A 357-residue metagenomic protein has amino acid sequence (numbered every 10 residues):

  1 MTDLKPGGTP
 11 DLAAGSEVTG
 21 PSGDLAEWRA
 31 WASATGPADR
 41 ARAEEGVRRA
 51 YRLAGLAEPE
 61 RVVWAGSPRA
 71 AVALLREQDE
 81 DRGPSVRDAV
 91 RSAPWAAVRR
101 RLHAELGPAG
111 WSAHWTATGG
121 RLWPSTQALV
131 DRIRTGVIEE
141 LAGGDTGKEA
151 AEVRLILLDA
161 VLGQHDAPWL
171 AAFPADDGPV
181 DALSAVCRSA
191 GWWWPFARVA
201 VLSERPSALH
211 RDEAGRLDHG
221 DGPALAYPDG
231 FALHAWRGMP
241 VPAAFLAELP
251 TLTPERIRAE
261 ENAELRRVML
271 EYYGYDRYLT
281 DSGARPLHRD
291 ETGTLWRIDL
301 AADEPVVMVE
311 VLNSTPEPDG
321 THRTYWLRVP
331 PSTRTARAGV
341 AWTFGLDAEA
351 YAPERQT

Functional and structural regions predicted by a protein language model:
M1-T357: Short, glycine-biased loop/turn motifs at secondary-structure junctions and in low-complexity Ser/Thr/Pro-rich termini
